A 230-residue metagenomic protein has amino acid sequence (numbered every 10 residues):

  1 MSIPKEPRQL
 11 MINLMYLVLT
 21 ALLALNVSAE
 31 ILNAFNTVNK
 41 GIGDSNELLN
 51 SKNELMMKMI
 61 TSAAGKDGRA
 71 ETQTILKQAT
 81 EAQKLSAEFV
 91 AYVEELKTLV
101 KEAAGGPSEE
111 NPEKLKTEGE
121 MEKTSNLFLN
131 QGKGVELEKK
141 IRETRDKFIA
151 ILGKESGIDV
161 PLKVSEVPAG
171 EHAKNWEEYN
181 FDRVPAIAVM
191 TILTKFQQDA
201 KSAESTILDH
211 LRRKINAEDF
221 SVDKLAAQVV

Functional and structural regions predicted by a protein language model:
M1-Q9, L55-T74, K101-E102, G106-P107 (+1 more regions): Short, charged/polar, low-complexity loop and linker segments that flank or interrupt alpha-helical bundles
R8, V18-N46: Transmembrane signal-anchor/signal-peptide helices with a preference for the extracytoplasmic
L14-M15: Hydrophobic/aromatic interaction determinants used to assemble and anchor large protein complexes
A34, G41, S45, Q78 (+5 more regions): Long, heptad-repeat alpha-helical coiled-coil segments that mediate oligomerization and form fibrous "stalk/rod"
N36, G43, T61-A64, K101-A104 (+3 more regions): Structured alpha-helical bundle/scaffold domains in large eukaryotic membrane-trafficking regulators
K40-K58: Short extracytoplasmic/periplasmic juxtamembrane "stem" segments immediately C-terminal to an N-terminal membrane anchor
M57-D159: Post-signal peptide N-terminal segment of secreted/secretory-pathway proteins
K133-V230: Extended, domain-scale alpha-helical bundle/helix-rich regions
